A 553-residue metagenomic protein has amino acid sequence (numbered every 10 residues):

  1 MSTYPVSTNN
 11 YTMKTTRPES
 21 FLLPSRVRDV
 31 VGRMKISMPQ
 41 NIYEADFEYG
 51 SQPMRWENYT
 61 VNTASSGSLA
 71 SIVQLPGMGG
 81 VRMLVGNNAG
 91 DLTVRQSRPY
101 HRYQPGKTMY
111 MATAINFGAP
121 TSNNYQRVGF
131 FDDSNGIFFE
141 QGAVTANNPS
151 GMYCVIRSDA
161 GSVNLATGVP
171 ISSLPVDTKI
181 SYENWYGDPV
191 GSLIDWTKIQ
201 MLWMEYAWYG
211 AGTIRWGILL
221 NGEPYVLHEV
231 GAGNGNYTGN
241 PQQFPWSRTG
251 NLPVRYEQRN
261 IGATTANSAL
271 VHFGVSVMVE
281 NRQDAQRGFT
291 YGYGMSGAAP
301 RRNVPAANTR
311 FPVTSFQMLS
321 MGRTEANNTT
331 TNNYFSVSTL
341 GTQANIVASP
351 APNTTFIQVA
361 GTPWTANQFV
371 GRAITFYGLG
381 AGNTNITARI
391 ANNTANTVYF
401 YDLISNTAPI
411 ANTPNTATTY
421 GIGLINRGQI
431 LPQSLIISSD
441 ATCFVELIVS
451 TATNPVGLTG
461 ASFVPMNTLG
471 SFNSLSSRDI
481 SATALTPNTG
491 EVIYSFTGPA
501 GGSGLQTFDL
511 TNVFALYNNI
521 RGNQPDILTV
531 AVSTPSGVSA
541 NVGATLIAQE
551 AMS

Functional and structural regions predicted by a protein language model:
M1-L22, T342-N345, M552-S553: Short, intrinsically disordered N-terminal pre-domain segments
K14-D159, N164-S181, T238-S338, G498 (+1 more regions): Low-complexity, Ser/Thr/Pro/Gly-rich disordered linker/stalk regions
E48, Y103-F117, Q286-T339, Q368-A373 (+3 more regions): Beta-rich globular "head" domains
Y100-M111, G191-K198, T365: Extracellular/lumenal carbohydrate-interaction signature centered on repeated Trp-anchored short motifs
T121-V144, E223, Q524, V532-S553: C-terminal interaction-tip segments
V190, L220-T249: Short, solvent-exposed beta-strand-to-loop segments that form ligand-recognition rims of beta-rich domains
T197-T213, L219-N221: Localized edge beta-strand/strand-to-loop motifs within extracellular or lumenal beta-rich domains
L340-V370, T375-G423: Small/polar beta-strand repeat architecture
